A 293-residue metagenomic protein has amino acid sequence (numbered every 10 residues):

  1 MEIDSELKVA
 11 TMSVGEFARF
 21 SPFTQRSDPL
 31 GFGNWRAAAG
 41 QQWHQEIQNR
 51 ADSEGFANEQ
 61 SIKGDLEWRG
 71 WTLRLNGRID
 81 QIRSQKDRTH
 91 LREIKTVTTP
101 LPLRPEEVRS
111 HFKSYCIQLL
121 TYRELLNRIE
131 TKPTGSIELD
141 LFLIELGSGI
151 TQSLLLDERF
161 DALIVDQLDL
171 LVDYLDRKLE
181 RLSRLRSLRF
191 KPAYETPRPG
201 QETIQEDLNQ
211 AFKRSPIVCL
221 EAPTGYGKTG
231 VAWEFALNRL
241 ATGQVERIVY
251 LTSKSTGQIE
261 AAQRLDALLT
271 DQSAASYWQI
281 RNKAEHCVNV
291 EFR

Functional and structural regions predicted by a protein language model:
M1-T89: Metal-dependent nuclease catalytic cores that hydrolyze phosphodiester bonds in DNA/RNA, characterized by
H44, Q201, K254: Short, conserved phosphate/pyrophosphate- and ester-handling motifs at nucleotide-, phospho-/glycolipid
G64-I164: Mg2+/Mn2+-dependent nuclease catalytic core
R123, A236-L240, L265: A conserved amphipathic alpha-helix that caps or lines the catalytic cleft of carbohydrate- and lipid-modifying enzymes
F160-Y194: Polybasic (Lys/Arg-rich)
E180-E221: Conserved pre-motif I regulatory segment
K191, Q244-R293: A substrate-engagement module of RecA-like helicase motors
K213-A236, R247-I248: Walker A/P-loop
